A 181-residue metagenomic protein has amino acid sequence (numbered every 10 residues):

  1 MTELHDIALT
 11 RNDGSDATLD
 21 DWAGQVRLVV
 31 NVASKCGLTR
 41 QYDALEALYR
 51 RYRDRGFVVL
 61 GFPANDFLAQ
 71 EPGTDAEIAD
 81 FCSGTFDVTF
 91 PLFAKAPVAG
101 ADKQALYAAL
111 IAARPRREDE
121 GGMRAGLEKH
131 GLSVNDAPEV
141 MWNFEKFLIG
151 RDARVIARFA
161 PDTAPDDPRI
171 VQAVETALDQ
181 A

Functional and structural regions predicted by a protein language model:
M1-D20, L38-R40, A44, R117: N-terminal "domain-start" segment that seeds a small globular fold
E3, T18-D20, D43, R50 (+5 more regions): Mobile acidic interaction elements
Q25-V26, S34-K35, T39-F62, C82-F86: Conserved helix-turn-beta segment immediately C-terminal to the redox Cys motif in thioredoxin-like folds
V26-L28, K146: Hydrophobic beta-strand anchors of alpha/beta hydrolase catalytic cores
A44, E77, A101-A105, R169: Extracytoplasmic/secreted proteins, especially bacterial periplasmic and envelope-associated proteins
G56-T74, T89-G100: Thiol-based oxidoreductase modules, predominantly thioredoxin-like and allied folds used for disulfide exchange
F81-A164: Thiol/selenol-based redox catalytic cores and closely related redox-interacting motifs
A157-Q180: Non-catalytic, surface beta->alpha helical segment in thiol-disulfide oxidoreductase systems
